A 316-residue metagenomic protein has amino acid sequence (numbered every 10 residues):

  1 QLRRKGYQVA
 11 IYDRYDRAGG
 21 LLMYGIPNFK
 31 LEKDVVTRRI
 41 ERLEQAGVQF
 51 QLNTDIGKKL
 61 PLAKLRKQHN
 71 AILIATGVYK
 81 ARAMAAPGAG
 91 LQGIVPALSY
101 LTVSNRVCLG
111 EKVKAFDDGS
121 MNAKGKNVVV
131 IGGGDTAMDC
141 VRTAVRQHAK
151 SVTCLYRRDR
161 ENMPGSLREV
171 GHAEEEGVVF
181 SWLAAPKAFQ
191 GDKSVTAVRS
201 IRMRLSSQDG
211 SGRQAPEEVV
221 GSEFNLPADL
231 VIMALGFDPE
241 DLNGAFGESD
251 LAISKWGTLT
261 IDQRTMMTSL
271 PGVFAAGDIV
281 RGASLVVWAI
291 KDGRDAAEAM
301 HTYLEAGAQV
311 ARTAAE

Functional and structural regions predicted by a protein language model:
Q1-I56, R82-P87, S99, A137-L183 (+4 more regions): Beta1-alpha1 glycine-rich phosphate/pyrophosphate-binding loop at the start of Rossmann-like nucleotide-binding domains
Q1-K5, G110-A149: Rossmann-like NAD(P)H-binding beta-loop-alpha module
Y12-R14, N53, I74-T76, A97 (+13 more regions): Generic beta-strand/beta-sheet core signal
T37-A86, A188-R199, S206, A228-I232 (+1 more regions): Feature captures the FAD/FMN-dependent oxidoreductase FAD-binding
G47, H69, L91, G125-K126 (+4 more regions): Short, well-ordered alpha-helix to beta-strand connector turns
G90-G125, D209-A283: FAD-site-proximal beta/loop scaffold in flavoenzymes
C140, A276-A311: A conserved FAD-binding loop/helix module that cradles the flavin
